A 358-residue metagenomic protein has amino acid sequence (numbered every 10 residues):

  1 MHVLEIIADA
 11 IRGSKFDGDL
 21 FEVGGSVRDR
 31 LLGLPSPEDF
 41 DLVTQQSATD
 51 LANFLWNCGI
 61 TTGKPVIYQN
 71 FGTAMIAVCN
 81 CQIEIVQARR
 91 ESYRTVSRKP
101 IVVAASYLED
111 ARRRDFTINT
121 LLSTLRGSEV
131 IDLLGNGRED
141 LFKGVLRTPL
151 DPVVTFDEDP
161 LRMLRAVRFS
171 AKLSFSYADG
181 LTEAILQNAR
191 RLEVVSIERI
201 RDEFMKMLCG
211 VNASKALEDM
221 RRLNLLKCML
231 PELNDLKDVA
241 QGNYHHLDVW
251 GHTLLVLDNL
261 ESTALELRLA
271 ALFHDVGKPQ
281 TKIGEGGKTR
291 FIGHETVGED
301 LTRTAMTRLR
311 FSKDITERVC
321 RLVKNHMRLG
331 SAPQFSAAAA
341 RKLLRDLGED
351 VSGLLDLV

Functional and structural regions predicted by a protein language model:
M1-V358: Catalytic cores of the polymerase beta-like nucleotidyltransferase superfamily and closely associated nucleotide
